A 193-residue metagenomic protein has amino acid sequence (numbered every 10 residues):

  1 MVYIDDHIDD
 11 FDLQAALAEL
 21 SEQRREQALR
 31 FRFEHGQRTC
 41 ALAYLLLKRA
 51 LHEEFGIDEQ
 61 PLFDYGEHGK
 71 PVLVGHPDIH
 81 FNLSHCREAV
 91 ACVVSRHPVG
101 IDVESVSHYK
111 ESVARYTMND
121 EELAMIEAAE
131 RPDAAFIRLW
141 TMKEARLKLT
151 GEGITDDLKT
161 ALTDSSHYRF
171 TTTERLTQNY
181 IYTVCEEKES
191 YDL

Functional and structural regions predicted by a protein language model:
M1-L193: Core catalytic alpha/beta fold that binds nucleotide/phospho-ligands
